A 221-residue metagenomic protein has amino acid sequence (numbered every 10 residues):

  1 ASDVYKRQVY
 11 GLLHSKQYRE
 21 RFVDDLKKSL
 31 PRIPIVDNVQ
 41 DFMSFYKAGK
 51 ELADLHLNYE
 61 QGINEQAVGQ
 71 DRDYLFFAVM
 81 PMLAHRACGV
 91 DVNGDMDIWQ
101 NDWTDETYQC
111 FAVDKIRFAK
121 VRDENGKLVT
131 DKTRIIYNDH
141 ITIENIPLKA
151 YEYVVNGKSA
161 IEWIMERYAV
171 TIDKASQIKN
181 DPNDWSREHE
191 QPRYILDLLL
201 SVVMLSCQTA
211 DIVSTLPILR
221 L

Functional and structural regions predicted by a protein language model:
A1-Y5: Short, small-residue-biased leader/transition segments that mark boundaries at the very start of proteins
Q8-L12, K16, R21, D25-R32 (+1 more regions): Generic, well-ordered alpha-helical scaffold segments in large soluble proteins
I33-D37: Short, solvent-exposed helix-loop connector elements
D41-L221: Extended, charge-enriched "interface" segments that sit outside catalytic cores
